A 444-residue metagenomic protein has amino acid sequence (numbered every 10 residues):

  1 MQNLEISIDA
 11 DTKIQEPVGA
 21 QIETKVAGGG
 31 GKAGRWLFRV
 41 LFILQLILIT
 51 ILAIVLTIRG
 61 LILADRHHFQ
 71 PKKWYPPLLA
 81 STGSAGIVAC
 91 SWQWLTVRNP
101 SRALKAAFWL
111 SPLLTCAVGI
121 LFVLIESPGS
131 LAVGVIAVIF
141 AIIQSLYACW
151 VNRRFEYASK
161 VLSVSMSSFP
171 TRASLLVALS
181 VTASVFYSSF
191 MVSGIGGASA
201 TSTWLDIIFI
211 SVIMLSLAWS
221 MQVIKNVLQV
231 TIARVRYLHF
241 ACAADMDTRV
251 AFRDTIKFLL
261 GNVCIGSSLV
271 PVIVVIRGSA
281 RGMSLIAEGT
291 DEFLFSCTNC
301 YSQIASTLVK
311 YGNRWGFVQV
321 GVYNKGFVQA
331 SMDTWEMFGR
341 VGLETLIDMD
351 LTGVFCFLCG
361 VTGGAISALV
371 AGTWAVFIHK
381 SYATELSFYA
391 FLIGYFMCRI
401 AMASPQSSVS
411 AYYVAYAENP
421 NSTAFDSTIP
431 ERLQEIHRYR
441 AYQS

Functional and structural regions predicted by a protein language model:
M1-S444: Eukaryotic membrane transport/trafficking proteins
